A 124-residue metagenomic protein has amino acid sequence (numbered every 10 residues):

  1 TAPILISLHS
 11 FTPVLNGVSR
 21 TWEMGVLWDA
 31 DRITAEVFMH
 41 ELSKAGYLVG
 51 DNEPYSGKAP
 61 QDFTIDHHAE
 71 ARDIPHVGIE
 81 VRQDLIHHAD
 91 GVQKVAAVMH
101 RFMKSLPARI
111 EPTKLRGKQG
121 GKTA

Functional and structural regions predicted by a protein language model:
P3-H88: Catalytic cores of processing enzymes, dominated by hydrolases/peptidases, characterized by acidic/His-rich
H87-G120: His/Asp/Glu-rich mid-to-C-terminal helical/loop segments that flank catalytic regions of hydrolases
T123-A124: Terminal accessory/targeting
